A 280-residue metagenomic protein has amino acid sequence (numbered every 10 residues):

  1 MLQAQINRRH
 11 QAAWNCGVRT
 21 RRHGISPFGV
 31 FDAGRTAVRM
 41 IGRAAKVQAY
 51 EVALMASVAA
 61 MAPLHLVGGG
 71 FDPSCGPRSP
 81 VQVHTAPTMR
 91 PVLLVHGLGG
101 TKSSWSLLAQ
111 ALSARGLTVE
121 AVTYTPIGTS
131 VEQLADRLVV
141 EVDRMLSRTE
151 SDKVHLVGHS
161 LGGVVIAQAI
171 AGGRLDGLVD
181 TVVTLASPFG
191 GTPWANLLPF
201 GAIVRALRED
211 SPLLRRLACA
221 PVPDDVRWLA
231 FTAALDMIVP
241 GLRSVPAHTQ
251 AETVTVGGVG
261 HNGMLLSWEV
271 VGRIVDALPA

Functional and structural regions predicted by a protein language model:
M1-V92, S104-A111, R115-L117, V122 (+1 more regions): Flexible, membrane-associating and regulatory peripheral segments of lipid-active enzymes
V92-S103, L107, A111-D225, F231 (+1 more regions): Serine-dependent carboxylesterase/thioesterase catalytic core of lipase-like alpha/beta-hydrolase/SGNH enzymes
A121-T125, V254-G260: Short glycine-rich catalytic loops that host catalytic nucleophiles or stabilize transition states across multiple
V131, G260-W268: Catalytic histidine-centered segment of alpha/beta-hydrolase-like enzymes
V142, L146, I274-A280: Short, hydrophobic alpha-helical segments
L229-D236, G257-V259: Conserved strand-to-loop "acid loop" that flanks and positions the catalytic carboxylate
A234-E252: Conserved loop-alpha-helix segment in the C-terminal half of the alpha/beta-hydrolase fold that carries the catalytic
L265-A277: Post-His helix in hydrolase/transferase enzymes
